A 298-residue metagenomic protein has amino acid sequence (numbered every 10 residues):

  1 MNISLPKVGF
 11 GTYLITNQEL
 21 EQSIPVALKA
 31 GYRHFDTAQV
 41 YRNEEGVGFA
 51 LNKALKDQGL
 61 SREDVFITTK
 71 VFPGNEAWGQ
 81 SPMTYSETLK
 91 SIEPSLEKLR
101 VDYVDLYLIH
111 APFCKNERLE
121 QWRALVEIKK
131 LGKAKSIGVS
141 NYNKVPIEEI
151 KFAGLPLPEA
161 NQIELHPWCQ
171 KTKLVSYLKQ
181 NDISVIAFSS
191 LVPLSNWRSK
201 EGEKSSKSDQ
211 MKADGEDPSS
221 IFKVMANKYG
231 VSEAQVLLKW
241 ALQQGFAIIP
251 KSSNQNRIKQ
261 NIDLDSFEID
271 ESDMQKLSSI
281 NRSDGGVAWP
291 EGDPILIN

Functional and structural regions predicted by a protein language model:
M1-V65, D102, S190-S195, L296-N298: N-terminal binding-site loop/beta-alpha segment at the start of enzyme catalytic domains that lines or forms
L14-E19, A38-G46, G74-Y85, F113-E117 (+2 more regions): Acidic-and-aromatic substrate-binding clefts and catalytic sites of carbohydrate-active enzymes
I15-L28, S81-L99, V145-E148: Short, acidic/polar
R33, D102-D105, K135, E159: Short acidic/polar active-site loop segments enriched in Thr and Asp
G48-R62, L96-R100, E127-K129, I150-G154 (+1 more regions): Acidic (Asp/Glu)-rich catalytic clusters
S61-E76, L106-Y107, N141: A short, structured active-site edge motif that brings together acidic residues
E87-Y107, E127-L131, I183: CE4/NodB-like, metal-dependent polysaccharide N-deacetylase domain that modifies extracellular/periplasmic N-acetylated
P112-N298: Beta/alpha (TIM)-barrel catalytic core signal, keyed to glycine-rich beta->alpha loops juxtaposed to Asp/Glu that bind
